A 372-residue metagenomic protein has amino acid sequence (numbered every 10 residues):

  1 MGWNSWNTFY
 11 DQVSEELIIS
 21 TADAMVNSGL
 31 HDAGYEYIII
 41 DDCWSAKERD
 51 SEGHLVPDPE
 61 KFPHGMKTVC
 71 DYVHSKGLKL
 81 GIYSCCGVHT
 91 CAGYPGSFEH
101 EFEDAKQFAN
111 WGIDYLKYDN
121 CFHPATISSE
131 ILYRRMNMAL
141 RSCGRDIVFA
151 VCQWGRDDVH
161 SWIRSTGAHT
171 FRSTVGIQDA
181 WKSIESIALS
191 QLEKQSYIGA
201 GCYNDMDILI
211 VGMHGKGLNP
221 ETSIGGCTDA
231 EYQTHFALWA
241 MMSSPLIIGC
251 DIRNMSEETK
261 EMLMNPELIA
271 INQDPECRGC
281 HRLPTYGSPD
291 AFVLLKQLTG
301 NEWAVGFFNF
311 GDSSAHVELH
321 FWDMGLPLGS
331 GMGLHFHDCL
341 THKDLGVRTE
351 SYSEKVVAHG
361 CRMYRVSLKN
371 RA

Functional and structural regions predicted by a protein language model:
M1-S5, G34-I40, K79-S84, D114-D119 (+6 more regions): Structural recognition of the beta-strand scaffold that forms the well-ordered cores of secreted hydrolase catalytic
W6-T8, C43, C85-H89, C121-H123 (+2 more regions): Active-site beta-loop-alpha junctions enriched in small/polar residues
T21-T126: Aromatic-lined carbohydrate-binding/catalytic grooves of carbohydrate-active enzymes
H100-E103, S142, V148-D251: Glycan-recognition surfaces
Q233, W239-G249, Y286-L328: Carbohydrate-binding surface patches
T234-P284: Catalytic cores of secreted or luminal carbohydrate-active enzymes
W322-T341: Solvent-exposed beta-hairpin/edge-strand motifs
V347-A372: C-terminal beta-strand-rich structural cap/linker in extracellular carbohydrate-active enzymes
